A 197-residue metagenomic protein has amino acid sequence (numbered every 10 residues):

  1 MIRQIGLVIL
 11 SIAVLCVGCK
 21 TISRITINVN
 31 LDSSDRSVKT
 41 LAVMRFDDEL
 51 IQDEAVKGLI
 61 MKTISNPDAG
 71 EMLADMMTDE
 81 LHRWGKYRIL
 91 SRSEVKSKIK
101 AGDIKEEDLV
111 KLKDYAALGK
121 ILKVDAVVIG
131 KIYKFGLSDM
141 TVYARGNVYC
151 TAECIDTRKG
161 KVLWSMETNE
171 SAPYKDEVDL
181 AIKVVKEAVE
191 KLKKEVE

Functional and structural regions predicted by a protein language model:
M1-G6: Bacterial N-terminal signal peptides that target proteins for export
V8-C16: Bacterial N-terminal signal peptides
C19-K96, L192-E197: A structural "domain/chain start" motif
S37-A42, G85, K123-V128, A144-T151 (+1 more regions): Envelope-exposed proteins and targeting segments
Q52-D53, I99, L137-T141: Extracytoplasmic/secreted cell-surface and envelope-processing proteins
K62, R145-T151, I155-E197: Short secondary-structure boundary motifs at beta->alpha junctions and helix caps
A69, L73, M77, K111-Y115 (+2 more regions): Stable alpha-helical elements in mature extracytoplasmic
W84-I129, Y133-G136: Short, solvent-exposed, polar/charged sequence segments at loop or secondary-structure edges
